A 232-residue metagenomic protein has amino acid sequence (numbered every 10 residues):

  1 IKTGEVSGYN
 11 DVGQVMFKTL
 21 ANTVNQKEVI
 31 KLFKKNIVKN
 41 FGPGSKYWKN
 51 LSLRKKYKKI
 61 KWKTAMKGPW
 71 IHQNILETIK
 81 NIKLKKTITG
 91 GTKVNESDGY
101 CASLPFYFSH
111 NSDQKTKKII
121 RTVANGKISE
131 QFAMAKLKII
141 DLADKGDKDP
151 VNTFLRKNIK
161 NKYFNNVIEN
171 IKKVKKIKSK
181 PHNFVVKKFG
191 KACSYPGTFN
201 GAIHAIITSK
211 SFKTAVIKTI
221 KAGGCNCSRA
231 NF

Functional and structural regions predicted by a protein language model:
I1-F232: Structured, active/binding-site neighborhoods that engage oxygen-rich ligands
